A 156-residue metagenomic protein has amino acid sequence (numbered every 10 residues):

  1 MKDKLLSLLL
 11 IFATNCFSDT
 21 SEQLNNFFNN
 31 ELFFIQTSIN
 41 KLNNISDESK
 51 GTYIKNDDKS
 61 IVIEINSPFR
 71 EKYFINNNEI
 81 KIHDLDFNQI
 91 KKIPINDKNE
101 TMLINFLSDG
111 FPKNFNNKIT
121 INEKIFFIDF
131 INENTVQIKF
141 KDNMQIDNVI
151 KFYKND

Functional and structural regions predicted by a protein language model:
K4-T14: Sec-dependent N-terminal signal peptides
C16-E22: Boundary at the C-terminal end of the N-terminal hydrophobic targeting segment
L24-S46: A short, Trp-centered hydrophobic/proline-enriched beta-strand micro-motif
N29-F33, D57-V62, N116-N117, E133-I138: Short, hydrophobic/aromatic-rich segments at coil-to-beta transitions
S49-I54, Y73, I150-K154: Hydrophobic/aromatic beta-strand elements that line small-molecule binding cavities or substrate pockets in beta-rich
I54-M102: An acidic-aromatic
D86-I125: Flexible, surface-exposed loop/linker segments and immediately adjacent secondary-structure boundaries
P112-D156: Gly/Pro-enriched, hydrophobic low-complexity segments that function as extracytoplasmic propeptides/linkers
